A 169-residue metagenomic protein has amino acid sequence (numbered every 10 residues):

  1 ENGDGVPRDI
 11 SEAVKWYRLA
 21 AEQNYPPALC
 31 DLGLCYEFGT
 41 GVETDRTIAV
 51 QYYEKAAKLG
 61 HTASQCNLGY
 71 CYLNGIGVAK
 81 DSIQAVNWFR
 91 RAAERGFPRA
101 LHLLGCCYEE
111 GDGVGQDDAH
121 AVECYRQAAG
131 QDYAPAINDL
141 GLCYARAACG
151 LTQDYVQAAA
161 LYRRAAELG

Functional and structural regions predicted by a protein language model:
E1-D4, E12-K15, L19, V156 (+1 more regions): Low-complexity/repetitive intrinsically disordered segments
E1-N2, V6, D31-F38, V42 (+6 more regions): Hydrophobic face of amphipathic alpha-helices that form TPR/SEL1-like repeat modules and related alpha-solenoid
N2, P7, R18-L19, Q23 (+5 more regions): Intrinsically disordered, low-complexity repeat tracts
D4-R8, E22, T40-T44, K58 (+6 more regions): Short coil/turn and helix-start
Y17, Y52-Y53, L59, F89 (+4 more regions): Intrinsically disordered, low-complexity repeat regions of secreted/extracellular protein precursors
